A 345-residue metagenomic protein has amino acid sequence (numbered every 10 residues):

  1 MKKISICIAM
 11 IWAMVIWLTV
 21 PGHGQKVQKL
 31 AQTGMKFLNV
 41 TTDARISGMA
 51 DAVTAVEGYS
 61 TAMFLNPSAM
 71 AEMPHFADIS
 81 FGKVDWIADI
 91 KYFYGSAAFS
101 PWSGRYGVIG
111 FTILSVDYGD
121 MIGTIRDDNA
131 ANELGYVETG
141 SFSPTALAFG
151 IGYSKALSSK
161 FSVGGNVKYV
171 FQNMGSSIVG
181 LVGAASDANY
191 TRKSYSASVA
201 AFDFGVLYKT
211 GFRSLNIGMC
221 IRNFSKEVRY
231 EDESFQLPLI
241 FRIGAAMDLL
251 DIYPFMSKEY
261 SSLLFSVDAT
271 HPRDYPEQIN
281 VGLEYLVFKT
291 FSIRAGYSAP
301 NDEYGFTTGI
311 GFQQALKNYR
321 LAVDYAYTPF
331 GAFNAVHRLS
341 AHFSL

Functional and structural regions predicted by a protein language model:
M1-T33: Cleavable N-terminal export/targeting peptides
H23-L345: Subset of outer-membrane beta-barrel
